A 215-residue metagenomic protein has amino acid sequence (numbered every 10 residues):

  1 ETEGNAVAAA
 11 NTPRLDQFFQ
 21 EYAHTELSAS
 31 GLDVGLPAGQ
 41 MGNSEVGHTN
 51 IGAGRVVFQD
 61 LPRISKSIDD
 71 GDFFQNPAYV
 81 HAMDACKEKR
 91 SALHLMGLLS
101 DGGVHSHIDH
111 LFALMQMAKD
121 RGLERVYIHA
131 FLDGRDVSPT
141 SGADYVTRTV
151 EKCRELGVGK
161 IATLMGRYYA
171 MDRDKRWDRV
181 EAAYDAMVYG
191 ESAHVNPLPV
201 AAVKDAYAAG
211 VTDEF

Functional and structural regions predicted by a protein language model:
T2-Y168, K175-D178, A182: Active-site nucleophile/metal-coordination loop of metallo-enzymes that catalyze phosphate/sulfate and related
L156, K160, L164, K175-F215: Hard-cation-handling environments
Y169-A170, F215: Glycine-rich, charged/polar anion/phosphate-binding loops that engage phosphate groups from diverse ligands
